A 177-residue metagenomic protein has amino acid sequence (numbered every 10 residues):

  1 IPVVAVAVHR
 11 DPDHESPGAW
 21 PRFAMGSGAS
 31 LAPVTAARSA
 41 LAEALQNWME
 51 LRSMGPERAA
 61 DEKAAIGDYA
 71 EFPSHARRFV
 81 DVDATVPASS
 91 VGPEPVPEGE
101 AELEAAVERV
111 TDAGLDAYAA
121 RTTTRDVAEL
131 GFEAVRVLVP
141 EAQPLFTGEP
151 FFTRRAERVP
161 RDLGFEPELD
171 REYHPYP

Functional and structural regions predicted by a protein language model:
I1-P177: Helix-biased "structured C-terminal domain" signature
